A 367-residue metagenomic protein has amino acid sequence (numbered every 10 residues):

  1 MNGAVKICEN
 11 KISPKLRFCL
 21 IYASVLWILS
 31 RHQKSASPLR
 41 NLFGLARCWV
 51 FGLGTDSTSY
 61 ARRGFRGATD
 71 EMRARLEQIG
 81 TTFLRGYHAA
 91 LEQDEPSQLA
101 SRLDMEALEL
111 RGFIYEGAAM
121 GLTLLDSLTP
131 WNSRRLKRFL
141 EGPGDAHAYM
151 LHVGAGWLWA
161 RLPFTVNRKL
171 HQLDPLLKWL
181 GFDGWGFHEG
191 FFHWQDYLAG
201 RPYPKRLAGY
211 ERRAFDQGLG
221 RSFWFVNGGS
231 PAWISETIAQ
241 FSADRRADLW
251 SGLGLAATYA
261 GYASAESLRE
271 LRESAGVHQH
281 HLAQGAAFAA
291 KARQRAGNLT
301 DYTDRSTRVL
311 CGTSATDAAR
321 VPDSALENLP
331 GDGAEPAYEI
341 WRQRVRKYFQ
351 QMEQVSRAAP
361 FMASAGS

Functional and structural regions predicted by a protein language model:
N10-I12, L45: Exposed boundary/loop context
W27-S367: Mature, well-folded catalytic/scaffold domains that follow N-terminal targeting or propeptide regions
